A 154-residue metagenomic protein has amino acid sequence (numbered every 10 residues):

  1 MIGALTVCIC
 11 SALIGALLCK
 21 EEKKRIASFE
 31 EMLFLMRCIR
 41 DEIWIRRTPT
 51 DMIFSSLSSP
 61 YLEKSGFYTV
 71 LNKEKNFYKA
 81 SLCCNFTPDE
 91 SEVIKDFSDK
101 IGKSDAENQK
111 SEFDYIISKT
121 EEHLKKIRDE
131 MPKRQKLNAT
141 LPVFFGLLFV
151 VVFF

Functional and structural regions predicted by a protein language model:
I2-L71: Juxtamembrane/interface alpha-helical elements of multi-pass membrane proteins
A4-I14, R128-F154: Bilayer-spanning, highly hydrophobic alpha-helical transmembrane segments
A27, E31, F86-E90, E112: A generic short alpha-helical patch detector that favors 3-5-residue windows in or near N-terminal regions
E30-L33, R37, L62, D99 (+2 more regions): Generic structural signal for well-ordered, non-transmembrane alpha-helical segments in soluble/cytosolic regions
T50-I53, E90, Q109: Amphipathic alpha-helical interface surfaces
K64-P88, F153: Membrane-anchoring/interfacial helices and their immediately flanking loops in integral membrane proteins
F77-E107: Short, non-transmembrane cytosolic segments of multipass membrane proteins
K103-F144: Membrane-interface, cytosolic juxtamembrane amphipathic helix immediately N-terminal to a transmembrane helix, enriched
